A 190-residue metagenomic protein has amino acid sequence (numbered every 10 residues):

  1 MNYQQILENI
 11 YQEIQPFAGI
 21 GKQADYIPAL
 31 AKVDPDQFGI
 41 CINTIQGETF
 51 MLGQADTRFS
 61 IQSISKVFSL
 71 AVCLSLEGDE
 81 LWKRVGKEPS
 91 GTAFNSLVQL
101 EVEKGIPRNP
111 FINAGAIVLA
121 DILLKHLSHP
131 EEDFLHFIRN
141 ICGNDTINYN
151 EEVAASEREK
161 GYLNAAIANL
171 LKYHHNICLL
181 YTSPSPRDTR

Functional and structural regions predicted by a protein language model:
M1-N2, S69: N-terminal short leaders/motifs
N2-G19, S75-D79, K83-L180: Active-site-adjacent helix/loop patches that line small-molecule binding or acyl-intermediate pockets
Q15-L52: A short, well-structured edge-of-sheet supersecondary motif
V33-P35, N43, I61-V67, I112: Generic structural signal for well-ordered secondary structure
G47, S60-W82: Active-site SXXK
Q54, K66, D188: Acidic active-site catalytic centers that drive phospho-/nucleotidyl reactions and related ester hydrolyses
D56-R58: A short acidic/small-residue loop/turn micro-motif
Y181-R190: Single conserved hydrophobic/aromatic residue that forms the stacking wall/gate of nucleotide- or nucleobase-binding
